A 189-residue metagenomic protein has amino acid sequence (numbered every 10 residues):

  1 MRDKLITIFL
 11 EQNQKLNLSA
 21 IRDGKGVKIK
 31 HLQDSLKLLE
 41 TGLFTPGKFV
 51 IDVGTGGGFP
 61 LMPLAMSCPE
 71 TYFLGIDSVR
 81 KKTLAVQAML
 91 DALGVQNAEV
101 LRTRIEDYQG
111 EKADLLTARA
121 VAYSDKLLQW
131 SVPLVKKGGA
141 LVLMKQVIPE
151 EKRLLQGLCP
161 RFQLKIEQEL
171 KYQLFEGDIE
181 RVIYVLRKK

Functional and structural regions predicted by a protein language model:
M1-P46, I51, K81-Q96: Class I SAM-dependent transferase core
G57-P69: Conserved SAM-binding loop of SAM-dependent methyltransferases across substrates and taxa, primarily the Class I
Y72-D77: Conserved SAM-binding motif I beta-strand of class I
G94-I105: Conserved SAM-binding strand-loop segment of SAM-dependent methyltransferases
Y108-L115: A short acidic, Gly/Pro-enriched loop at the edge of an enzyme's catalytic core that lines a small-molecule cofactor
L128-G138: A short glycine-rich, Lys/Arg-flanked "PGG" loop and its adjoining helix->strand segment in the class I
G138-Q146: Conserved beta-strand signature within the Rossmann-like core of class I S-adenosyl-L-methionine
V147-K189: Active-site capping/gating segments
